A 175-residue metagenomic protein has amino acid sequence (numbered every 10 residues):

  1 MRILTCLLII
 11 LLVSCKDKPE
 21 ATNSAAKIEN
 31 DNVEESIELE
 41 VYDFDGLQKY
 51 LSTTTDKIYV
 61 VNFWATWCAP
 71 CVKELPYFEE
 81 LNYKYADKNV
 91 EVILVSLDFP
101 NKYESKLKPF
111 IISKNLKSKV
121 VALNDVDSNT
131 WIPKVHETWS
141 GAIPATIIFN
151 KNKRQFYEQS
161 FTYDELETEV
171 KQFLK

Functional and structural regions predicted by a protein language model:
M1-V41, K171, K175: N-terminal targeting signals for export/organelle localization
E38-Y59: A short beta-strand-turn-helix
T54-Y59, K88-E91, L116-K119: Loop/turn elements at helix/coil->beta-strand transitions in domains of secreted/extracellular proteins
K57-Y59, F63-W67, F99: Short pre-active-site segment immediately N-terminal to redox-active cysteine/selenocysteine motifs in thiol-based
F63-E80: Conserved redox-active cysteine motifs that mediate thiol-disulfide chemistry, especially di-cysteine Cys-X(1-2)-Cys
L75-K114, D127-P133: Structural microenvironment flanking redox-active thiols in thiol-disulfide oxidoreductases
F110-I143, K151: Short, internal strand/loop/helix patches that form the active-site neighborhood or redox-interaction surface
I143-K175: Thiol-/selenol-based redox modules, centered on thioredoxin-like and closely related oxidoreductase domains
